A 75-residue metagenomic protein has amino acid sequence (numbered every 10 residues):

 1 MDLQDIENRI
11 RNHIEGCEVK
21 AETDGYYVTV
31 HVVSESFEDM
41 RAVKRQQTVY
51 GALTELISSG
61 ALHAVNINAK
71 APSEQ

Functional and structural regions predicted by a protein language model:
M1-Q75: N-terminal, polar/charged subdomain of small-to-medium soluble alpha/beta proteins
